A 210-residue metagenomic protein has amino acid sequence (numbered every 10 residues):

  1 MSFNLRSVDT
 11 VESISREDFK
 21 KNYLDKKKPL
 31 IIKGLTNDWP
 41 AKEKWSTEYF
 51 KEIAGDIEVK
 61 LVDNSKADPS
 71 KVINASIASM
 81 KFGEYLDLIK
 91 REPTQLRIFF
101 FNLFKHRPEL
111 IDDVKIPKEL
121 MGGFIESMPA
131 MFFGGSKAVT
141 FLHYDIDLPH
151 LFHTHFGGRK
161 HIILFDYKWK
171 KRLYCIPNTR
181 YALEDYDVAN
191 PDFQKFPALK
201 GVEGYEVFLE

Functional and structural regions predicted by a protein language model:
M1-E210: N-terminal accessory scaffold of Fe(II)-dependent oxygenases
